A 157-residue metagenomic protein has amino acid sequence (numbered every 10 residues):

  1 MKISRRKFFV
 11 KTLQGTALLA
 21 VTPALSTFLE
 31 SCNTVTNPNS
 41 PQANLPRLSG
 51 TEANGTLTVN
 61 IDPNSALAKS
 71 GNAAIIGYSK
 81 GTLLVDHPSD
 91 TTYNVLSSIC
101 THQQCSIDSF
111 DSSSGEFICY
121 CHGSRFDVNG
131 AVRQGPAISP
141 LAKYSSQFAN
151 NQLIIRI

Functional and structural regions predicted by a protein language model:
M1-P23, T27-N37: N-terminal secretory signal peptides and thylakoid transit peptides that target proteins across membranes
S26, N94, S113-G115: Processing junctions and N-termini across compartments
E30, S98, Q103, F117-C119: Extracellular secreted precursors and ectodomains with disulfide-bonded cysteine-rich loops/domains
V35-F110, K143-I157: N-terminal pre-ligand scaffold of iron-sulfur
I107-S112, R125-A131: Iron-sulfur (Fe-S) cluster-binding segments and ferredoxin-like electron-carrier domains, especially [2Fe-2S]
S114-H122, R133-A142: Short cysteine/histidine-rich metal-coordination sites, predominantly Zn2+-binding motifs
Y120, R125, N129, I154: Extracellular/periplasmic metallocenter environments
